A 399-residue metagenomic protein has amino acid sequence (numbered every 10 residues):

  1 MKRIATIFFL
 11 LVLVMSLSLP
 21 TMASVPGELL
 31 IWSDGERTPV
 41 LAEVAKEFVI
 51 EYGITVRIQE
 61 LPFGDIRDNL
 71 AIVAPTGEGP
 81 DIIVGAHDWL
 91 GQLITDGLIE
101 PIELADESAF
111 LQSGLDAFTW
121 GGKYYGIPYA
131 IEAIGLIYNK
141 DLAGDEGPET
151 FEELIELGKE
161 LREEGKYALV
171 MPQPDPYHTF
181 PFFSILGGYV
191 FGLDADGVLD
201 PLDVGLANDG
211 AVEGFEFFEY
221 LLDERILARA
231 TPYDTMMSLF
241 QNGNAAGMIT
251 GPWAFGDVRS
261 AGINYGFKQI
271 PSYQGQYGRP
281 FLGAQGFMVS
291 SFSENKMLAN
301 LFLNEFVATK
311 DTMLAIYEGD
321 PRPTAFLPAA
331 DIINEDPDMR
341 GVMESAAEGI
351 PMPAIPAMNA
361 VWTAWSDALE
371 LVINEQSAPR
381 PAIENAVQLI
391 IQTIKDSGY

Functional and structural regions predicted by a protein language model:
L17-G91, Q274-G275, M297-L298, A360 (+2 more regions): Conserved N-terminal structural module of periplasmic/extracytoplasmic solute-binding proteins
S24, K268, I316-L371, D396-Y399: Long, aromatic- and glycine/proline-rich binding clefts that accommodate carbohydrate-like moieties
K46-S113, A117-T119, Y125, D141 (+5 more regions): Extracytoplasmic "Venus flytrap"/periplasmic binding protein-like
E47, E51, Y124, E216 (+4 more regions): Extracytoplasmic/periplasmic substrate-recognition and gating elements
H87-I134, E146-L157, E163, P181-F182 (+3 more regions): Hinge/lid segment of periplasmic solute-binding proteins
E100-F110, Y189-E213, S260, S272-P280 (+2 more regions): Short, solvent-exposed loop/beta-turn-alpha elements that line the ligand-binding surface or hinge of extracytoplasmic
Y125-Y129, I134, I155-D203, A245: Extracytoplasmic/periplasmic solute-binding protein
G158-L161, D200-A230: Glycine-centered hinge/linker elements that transmit conformational signals in sensory and ligand-binding systems
